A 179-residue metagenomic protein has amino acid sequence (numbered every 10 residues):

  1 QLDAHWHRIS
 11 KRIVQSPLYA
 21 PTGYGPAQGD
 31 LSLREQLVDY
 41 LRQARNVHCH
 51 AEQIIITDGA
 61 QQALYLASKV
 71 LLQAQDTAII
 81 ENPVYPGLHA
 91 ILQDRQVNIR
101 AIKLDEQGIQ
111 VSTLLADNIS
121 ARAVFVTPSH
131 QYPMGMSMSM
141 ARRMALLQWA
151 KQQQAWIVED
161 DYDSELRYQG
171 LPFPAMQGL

Functional and structural regions predicted by a protein language model:
Q1-R12: N-terminal basic, amphipathic alpha-helical segments
S10-Q154, V158, S164-L179: Conserved core of the PLP fold type I
